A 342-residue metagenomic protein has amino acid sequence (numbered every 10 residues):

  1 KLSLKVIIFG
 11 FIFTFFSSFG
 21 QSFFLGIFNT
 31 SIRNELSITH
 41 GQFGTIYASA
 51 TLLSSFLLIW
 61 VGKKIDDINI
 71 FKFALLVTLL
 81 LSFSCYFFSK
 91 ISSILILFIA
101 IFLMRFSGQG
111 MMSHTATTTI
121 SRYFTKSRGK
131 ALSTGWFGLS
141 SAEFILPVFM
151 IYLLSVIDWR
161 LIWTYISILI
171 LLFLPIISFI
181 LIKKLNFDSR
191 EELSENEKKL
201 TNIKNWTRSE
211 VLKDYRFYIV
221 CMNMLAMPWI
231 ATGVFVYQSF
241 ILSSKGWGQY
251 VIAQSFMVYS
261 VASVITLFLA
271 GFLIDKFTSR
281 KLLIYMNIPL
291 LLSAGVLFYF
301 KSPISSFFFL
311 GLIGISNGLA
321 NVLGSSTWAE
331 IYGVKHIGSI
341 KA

Functional and structural regions predicted by a protein language model:
K5-H40, L57-V61, L146-P147, V234-S239: Extracytoplasmic
F15, L95-M111, L225, S305-L319: Hydrophobic core of transmembrane alpha-helices in multi-pass small-molecule transporters, especially MFS/SLC-type
Q21-I32, S209-A270: Extracytoplasmic gate region of multi-pass secondary transporters
F23, T51-I59, E143-F144, S260-F268: Residue-level signature of mid-helix packing/kink "hotspots" within the transmembrane helices of 12-pass Major
F56-N69, T266-T278: Helix-to-loop junctions at the C-terminal end of transmembrane segments in multipass secondary transporters
K72-Y86, K281-V296: Structural signature of the two symmetry-related core transmembrane helices
G110-F124, L319-Y332: Intracellular juxtamembrane helix-capping segments at the cytosolic ends of symmetry-related transmembrane helices
G135, L139-N186: Helix-loop-helix hairpin linking two adjacent transmembrane segments in secondary transporters
